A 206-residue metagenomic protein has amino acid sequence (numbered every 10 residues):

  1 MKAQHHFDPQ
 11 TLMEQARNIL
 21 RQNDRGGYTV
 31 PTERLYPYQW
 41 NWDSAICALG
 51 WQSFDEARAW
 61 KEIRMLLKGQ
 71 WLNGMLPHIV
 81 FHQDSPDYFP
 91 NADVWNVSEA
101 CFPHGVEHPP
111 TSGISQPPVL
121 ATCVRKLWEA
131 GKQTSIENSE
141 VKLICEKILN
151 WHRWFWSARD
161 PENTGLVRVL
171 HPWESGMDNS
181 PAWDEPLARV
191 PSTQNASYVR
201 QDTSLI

Functional and structural regions predicted by a protein language model:
M1-Q39, W60-K61, M65, L72-I79 (+2 more regions): Low-complexity, Ser/Thr/Pro/Gly-enriched N-terminal "stalk/linker" regions
Y36, A48, P109: Generic anion/oxyanion-binding catalytic loop in active/binding sites
Y38-N41, I114: Short, solvent-exposed loop/helix junctions and linker helices that flank or host conserved functional motifs
W40-F54: Conserved H-X4-D acyltransferase segment
S44, I63, H152: Short amphipathic alpha-helical/adjacent loop interface patches that line ligand and macromolecule-binding sites
E56-C145, W156-W173: Helix-terminus loop motifs that line ligand-binding clefts
K142, H152-I206: Extended ligand-binding clefts on enzyme/binding-domain cores
I148-L149: Hydrophobic alpha-helical hairpins/lids featuring a short glycine-rich hinge
